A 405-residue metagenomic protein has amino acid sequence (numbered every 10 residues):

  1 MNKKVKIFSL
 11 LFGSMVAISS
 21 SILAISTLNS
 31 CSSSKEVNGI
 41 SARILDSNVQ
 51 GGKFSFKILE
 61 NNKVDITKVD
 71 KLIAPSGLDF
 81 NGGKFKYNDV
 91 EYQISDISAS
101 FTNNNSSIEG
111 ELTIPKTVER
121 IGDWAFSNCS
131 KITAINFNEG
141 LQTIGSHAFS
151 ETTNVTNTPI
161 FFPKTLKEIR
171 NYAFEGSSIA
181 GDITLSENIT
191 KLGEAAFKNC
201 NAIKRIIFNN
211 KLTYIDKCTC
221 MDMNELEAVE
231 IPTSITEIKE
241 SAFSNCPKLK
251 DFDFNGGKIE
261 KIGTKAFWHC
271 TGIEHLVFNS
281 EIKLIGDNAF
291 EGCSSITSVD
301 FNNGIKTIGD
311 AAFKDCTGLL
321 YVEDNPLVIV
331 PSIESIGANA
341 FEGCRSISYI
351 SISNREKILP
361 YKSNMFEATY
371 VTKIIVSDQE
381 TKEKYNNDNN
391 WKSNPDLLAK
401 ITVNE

Functional and structural regions predicted by a protein language model:
M1-L10: Bacterial Sec-dependent N-terminal signal peptides
L10-I25: Sec-dependent N-terminal signal peptides of Gram-positive bacterial secreted proteins and lipoproteins
V16-I18, F80-N81, Y385: Extracellular/surface recognition and adhesion modules
S21-I40: Sec-dependent signal peptide cleavage junction
K35-D89, I97-S106: N-terminal segments that cap or nucleate solenoid repeat domains
N61, L72-S95, S106-R120, S130-T143 (+11 more regions): Structural signature of tandem-repeat unit edges
S100, G122-A125, G145-S150, R170-A173 (+8 more regions): Consensus positions within tandem repeat domains that build extended binding/scaffold surfaces
M221, N364-A368, N387-N389: A structural signal for leucine-rich repeat
